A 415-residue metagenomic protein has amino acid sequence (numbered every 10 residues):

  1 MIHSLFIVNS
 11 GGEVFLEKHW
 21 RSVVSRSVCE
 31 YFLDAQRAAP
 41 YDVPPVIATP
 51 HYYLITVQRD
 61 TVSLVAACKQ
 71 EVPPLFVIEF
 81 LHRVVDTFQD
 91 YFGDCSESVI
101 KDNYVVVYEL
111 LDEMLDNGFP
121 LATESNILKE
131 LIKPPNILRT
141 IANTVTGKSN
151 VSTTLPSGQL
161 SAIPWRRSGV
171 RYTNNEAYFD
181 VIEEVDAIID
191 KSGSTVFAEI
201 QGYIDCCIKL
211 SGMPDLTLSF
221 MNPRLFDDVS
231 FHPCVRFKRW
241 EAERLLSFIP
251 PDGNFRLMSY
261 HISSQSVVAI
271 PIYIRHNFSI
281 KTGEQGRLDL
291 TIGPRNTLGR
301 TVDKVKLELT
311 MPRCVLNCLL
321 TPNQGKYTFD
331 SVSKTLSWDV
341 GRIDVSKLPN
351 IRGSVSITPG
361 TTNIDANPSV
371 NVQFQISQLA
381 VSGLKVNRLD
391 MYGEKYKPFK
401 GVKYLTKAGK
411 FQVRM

Functional and structural regions predicted by a protein language model:
M1-E176, I182, I188-S194, C206-G212 (+1 more regions): Acidic, low-complexity cytosolic segments
I132, A142-M415: Intrinsically disordered, low-complexity Ser/Thr/Pro/Gly-rich interaction regions that scaffold/cooperate
